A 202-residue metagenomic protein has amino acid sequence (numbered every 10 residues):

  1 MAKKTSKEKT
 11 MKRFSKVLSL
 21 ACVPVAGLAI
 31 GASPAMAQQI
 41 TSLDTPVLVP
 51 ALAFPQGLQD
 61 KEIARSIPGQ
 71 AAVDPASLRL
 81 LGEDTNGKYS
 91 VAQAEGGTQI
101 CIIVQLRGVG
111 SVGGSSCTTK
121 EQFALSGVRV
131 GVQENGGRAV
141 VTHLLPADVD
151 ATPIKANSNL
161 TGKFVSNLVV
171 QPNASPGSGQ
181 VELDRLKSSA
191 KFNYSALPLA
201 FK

Functional and structural regions predicted by a protein language model:
M1-K3, R13, A37, K202: Eukaryotic intrinsically disordered, low-complexity regions
M1-T10, C117-K120, S126: N-terminal amphipathic/basic-hydrophobic helices that include classical n-h-c signal peptides and signal-anchor
K3-P24: N-terminal export and membrane-targeting signals
A21-P24, L28, I100: Generic marker of "main functional regions" within proteins
P24, P34-A35: Cleavable N-terminal signal peptides
A29-S33: Residues within alpha-helical transmembrane segments of multi-pass membrane proteins, especially transporters, ion
M36-K202: Short, surface-exposed polybasic-aromatic patches that bind anionic ligands, especially phosphate groups
